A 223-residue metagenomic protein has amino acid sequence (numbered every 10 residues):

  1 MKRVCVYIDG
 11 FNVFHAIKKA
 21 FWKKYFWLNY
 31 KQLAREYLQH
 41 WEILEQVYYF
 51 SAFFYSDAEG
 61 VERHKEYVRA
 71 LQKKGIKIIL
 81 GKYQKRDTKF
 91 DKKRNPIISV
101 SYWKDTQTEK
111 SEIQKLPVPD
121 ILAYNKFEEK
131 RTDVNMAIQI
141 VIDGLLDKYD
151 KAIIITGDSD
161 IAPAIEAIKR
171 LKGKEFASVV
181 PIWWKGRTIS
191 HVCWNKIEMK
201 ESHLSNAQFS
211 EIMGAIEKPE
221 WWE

Functional and structural regions predicted by a protein language model:
M1-Q107, L116, I121, N125 (+3 more regions): Domain-level signal for Mg2+-assisted phosphodiester chemistry and nucleotide/NA-binding surfaces in nucleic-acid
L80, K85-E223: Nuclease catalytic cores that cleave nucleic-acid phosphodiester bonds, predominantly acidic two-metal-ion
